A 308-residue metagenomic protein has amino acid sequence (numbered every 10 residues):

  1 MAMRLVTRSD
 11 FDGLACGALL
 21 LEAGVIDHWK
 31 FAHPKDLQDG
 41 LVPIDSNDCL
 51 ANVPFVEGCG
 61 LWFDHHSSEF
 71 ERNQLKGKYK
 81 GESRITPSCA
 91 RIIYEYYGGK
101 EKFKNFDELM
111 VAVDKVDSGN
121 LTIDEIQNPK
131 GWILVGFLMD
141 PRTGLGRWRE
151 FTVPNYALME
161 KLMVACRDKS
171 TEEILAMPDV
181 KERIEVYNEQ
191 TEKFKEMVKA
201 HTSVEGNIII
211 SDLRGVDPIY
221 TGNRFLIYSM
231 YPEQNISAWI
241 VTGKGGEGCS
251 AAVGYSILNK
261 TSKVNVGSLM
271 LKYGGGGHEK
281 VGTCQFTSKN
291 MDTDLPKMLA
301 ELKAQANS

Functional and structural regions predicted by a protein language model:
M1-P141, E185, E189, S203-I208 (+3 more regions): Replace "Mg2+/Mn2+-dependent" with "divalent metal-dependent
R142-P178: Long, charge-rich alpha-helical interaction segments
M163-G215: Active-site rim beta-loop-alpha module in soluble metabolic enzymes
